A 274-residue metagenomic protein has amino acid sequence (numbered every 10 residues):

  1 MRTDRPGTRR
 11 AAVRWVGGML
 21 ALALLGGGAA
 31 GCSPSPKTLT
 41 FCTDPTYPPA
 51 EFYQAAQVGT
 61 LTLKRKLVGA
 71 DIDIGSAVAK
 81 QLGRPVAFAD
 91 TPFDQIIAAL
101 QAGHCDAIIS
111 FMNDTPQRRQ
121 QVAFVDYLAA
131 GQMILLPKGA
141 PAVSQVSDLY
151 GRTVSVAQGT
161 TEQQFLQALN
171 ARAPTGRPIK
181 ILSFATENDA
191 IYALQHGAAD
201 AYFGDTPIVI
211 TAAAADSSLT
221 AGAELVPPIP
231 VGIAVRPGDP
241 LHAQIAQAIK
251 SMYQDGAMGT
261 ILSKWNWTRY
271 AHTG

Functional and structural regions predicted by a protein language model:
G31, P85, T161-I181, S217-G222 (+1 more regions): Ligand-binding clefts/hinges and TM-proximal coupling segments of bilobed small-molecule sensing domains
S35-F111, K264: Extracytoplasmic small-molecule ligand-binding "clamshell" domains of the periplasmic binding protein/Venus flytrap
T43-Y47, A89-D94, G103-T115, A130 (+4 more regions): Beta->alpha turn/N-cap motifs
P45, L128-P137, T206, I210-K250 (+1 more regions): Periplasmic-binding protein-like
P45-P48, K64-Q81, M112-N113, M133-T186 (+1 more regions): Bilobed "Venus flytrap"/periplasmic-binding protein-like clamshell domains and structurally analogous long
I72-Q81, A140, S147-T153, Q158-T160 (+1 more regions): Extended ligand-binding regions for polar small-molecule ligands
P85-D148: Acidic, polar ligand-binding/catalytic clefts
D94-Q95, F111-Q120, F165-A168, R172 (+1 more regions): A ligand-binding cleft/hinge motif common to bilobed small-molecule-binding domains
